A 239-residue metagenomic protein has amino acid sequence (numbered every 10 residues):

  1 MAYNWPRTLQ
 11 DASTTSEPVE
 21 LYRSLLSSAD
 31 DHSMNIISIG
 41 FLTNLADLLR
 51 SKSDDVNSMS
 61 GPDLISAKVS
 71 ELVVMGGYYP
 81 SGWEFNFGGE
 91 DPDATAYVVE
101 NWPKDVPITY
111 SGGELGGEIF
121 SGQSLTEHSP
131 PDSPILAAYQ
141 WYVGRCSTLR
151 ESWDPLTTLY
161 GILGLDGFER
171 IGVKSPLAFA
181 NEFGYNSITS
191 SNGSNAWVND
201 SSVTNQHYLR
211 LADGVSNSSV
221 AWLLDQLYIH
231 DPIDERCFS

Functional and structural regions predicted by a protein language model:
M1-N4, W153: Short intrinsically disordered, low-complexity coil segments enriched in acidic
Y3-G117: Active-site histidine-anchored catalytic micro-motif
N86-S239: Conformational coupling and interaction surfaces
